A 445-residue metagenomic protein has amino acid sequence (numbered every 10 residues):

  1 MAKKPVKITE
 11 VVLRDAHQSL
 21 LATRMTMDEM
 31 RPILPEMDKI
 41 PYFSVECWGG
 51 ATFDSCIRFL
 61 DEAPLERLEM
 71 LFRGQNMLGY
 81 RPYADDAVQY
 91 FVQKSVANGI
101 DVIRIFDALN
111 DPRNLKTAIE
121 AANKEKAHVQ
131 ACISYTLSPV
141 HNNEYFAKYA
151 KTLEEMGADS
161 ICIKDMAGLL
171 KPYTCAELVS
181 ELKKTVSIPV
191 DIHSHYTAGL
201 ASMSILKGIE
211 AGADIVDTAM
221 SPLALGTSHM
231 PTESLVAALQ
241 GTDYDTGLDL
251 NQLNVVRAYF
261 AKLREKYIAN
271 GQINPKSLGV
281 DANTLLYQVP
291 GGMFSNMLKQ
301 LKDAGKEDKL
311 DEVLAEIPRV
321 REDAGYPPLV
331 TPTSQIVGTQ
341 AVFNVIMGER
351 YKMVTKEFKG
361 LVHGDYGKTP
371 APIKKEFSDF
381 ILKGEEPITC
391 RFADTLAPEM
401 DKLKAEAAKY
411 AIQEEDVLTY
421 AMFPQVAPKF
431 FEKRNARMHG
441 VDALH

Functional and structural regions predicted by a protein language model:
M1-A87: N-terminal capping/small domains of soluble enzymes
K7-D15, F43-C47, L68-R73, I103-R104 (+5 more regions): Hydrophobic faces of well-ordered beta-strands that scaffold small-molecule active sites in alpha/beta enzyme cores
E36-I57, N274-T284, Q288-H445: Terminal or standalone catalytic/regulatory effector modules within metabolic enzymes and repeat proteins
G49-E154, I161, G168-P172: Active-site beta->alpha loop and helix N-cap motifs at the rims of alpha/beta catalytic domains
R67, K116-K126, E154, V179-V186 (+4 more regions): Surface-exposed amphipathic alpha-helices with a cationic face
I105, D165, A211-H229: Glycine-rich phosphate-binding active-site loops on the catalytic face of alpha/beta enzymes
H141-L153, A198-D214: Catalytic cores of alpha/beta
A224-T246: C-terminal helical cap(s) of enzyme catalytic domains, especially alpha/beta-barrels
